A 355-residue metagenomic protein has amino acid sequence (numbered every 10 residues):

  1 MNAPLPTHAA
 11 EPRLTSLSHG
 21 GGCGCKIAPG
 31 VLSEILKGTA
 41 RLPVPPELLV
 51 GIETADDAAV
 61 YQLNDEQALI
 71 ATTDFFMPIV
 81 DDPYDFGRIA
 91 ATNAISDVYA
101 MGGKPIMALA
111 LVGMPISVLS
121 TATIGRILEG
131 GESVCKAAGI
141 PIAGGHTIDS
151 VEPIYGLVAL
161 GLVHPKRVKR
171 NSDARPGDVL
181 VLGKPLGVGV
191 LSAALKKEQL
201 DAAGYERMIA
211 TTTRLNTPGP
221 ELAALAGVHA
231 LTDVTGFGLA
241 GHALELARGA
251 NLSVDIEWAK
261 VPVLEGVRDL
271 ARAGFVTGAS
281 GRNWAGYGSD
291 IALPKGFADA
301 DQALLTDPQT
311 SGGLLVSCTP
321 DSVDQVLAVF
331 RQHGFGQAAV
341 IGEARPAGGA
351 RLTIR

Functional and structural regions predicted by a protein language model:
N2-R355: Helix-biased detector of long, well-ordered alpha-helical tracts
